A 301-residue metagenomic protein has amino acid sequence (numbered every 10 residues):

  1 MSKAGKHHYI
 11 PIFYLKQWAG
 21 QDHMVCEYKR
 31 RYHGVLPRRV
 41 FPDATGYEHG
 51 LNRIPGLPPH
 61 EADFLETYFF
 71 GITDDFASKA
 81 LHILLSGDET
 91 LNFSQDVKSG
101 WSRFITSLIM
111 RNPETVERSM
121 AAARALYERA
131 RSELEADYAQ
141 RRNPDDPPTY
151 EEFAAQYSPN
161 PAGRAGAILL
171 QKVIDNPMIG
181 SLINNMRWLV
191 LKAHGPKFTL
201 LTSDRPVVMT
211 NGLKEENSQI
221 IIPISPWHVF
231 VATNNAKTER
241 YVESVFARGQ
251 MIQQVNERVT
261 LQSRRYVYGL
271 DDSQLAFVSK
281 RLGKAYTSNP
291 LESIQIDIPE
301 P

Functional and structural regions predicted by a protein language model:
M1-K6, I10-P301: Alpha-helical structural context detector biased toward long hydrophobic helices
